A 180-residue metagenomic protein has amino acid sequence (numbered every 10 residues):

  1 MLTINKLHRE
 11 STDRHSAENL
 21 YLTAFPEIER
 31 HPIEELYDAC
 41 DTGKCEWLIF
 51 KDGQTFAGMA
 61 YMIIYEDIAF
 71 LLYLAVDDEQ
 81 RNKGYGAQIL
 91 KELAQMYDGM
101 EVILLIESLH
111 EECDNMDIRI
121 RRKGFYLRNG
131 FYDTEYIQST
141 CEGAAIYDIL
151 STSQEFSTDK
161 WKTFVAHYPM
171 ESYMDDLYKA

Functional and structural regions predicted by a protein language model:
M1-H31, Y147-L150, D159-A180: Short amphipathic alpha-helix that is part of the acyltransferase structural core
A24-K51: Active-site rim helix/loop that mediates acceptor-substrate recognition in acyltransferases
C45-I49, M59, Y147-I149: Short hydrophobic/aromatic beta-strand element in the GNAT-like acyltransferase core that lines or flanks the acyl-donor
I49, T55-I63, I68-A75: Conserved beta-strand in the GNAT
V76, N82-M96: Conserved acetyl-CoA-binding loop-helix of GNAT-fold acetyltransferases
Y97-I118: Conserved GNAT acetyl-CoA-binding A-motif
I120-R122, Q138-A145: Short glycine/proline-centered loop/turn elements that form peptide/ligand docking sites
G124-T134: Conserved acetyl-CoA-binding loop of GNAT-fold acetyltransferases
